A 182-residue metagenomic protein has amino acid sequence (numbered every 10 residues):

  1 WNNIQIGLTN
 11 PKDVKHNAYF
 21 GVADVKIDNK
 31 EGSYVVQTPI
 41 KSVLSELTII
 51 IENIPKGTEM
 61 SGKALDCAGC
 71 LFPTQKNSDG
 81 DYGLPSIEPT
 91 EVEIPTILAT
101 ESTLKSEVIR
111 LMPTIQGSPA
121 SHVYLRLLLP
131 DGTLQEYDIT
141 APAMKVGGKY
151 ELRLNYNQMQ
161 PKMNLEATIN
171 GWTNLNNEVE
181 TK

Functional and structural regions predicted by a protein language model:
W1-L44: Short, low-hydrophobicity acidic/polar segments
G21-I27, I40, I51, A64 (+2 more regions): Hydrophobic side chains in beta-strands
S33-V35, E46-T48, S106-V108, K149-E151: Intrinsic-disorder/low-complexity, polar/charged segments enriched in Ser/Thr/Lys/Arg/Asp/Glu/Gln
L44-E46, E59: Extracellular structured ligand-interaction cores
I50-T58: Structural motif
T58-G148, N177-K182: Tryptophan-paired
A143-Q158, K162: Extracytoplasmic electrostatic interaction patches
Q158-K182: Intrinsically disordered, low-complexity repeat and linker tracts
